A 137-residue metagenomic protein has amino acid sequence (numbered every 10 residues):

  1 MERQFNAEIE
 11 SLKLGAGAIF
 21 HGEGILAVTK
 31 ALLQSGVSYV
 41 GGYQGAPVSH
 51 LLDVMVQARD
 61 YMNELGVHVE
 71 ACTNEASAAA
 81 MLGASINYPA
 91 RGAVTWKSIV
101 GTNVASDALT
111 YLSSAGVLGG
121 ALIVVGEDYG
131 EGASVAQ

Functional and structural regions predicted by a protein language model:
M1-E2, E23-V28, L52-D53, A80-M81: Short hydrophobic/aromatic-rich motifs at helix boundaries and adjacent loops
E2, E10, V56-D60: Catalytic-core regions of core metabolic enzymes, especially those transforming organic acids/acyl-group intermediates
E2-Q4, I19, A90, G132: An N-terminal assembly and electron-transfer interface module characteristic of large anaerobic redox and radical
E8-V48: N-terminal signal-anchor module of multipass membrane proteins
S49-Q137: Thiamine diphosphate
